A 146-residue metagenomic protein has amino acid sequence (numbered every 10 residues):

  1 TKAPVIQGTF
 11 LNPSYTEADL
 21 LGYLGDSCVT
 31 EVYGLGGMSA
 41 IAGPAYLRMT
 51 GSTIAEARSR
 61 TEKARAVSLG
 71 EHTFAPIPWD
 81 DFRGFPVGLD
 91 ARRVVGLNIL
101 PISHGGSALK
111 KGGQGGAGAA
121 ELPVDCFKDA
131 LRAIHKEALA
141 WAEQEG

Functional and structural regions predicted by a protein language model:
T1-G146: Anaerobic metallocofactor- and corrinoid-dependent redox/one-carbon enzyme cores, especially those from methanogenesis
